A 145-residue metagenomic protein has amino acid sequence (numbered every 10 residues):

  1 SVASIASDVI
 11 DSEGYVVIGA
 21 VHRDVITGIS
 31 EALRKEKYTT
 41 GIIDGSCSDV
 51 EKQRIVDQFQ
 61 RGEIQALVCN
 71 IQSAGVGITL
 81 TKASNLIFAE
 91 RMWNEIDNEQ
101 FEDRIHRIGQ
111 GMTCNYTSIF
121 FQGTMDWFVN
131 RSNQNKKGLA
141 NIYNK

Functional and structural regions predicted by a protein language model:
S1-K35: Conserved helicase/translocase motor-coupling segment
V17-G19, T27-G28, R34-A74: Conserved helicase ATPase core of P-loop NTP-dependent helicases/translocases
G19, C69-N70, F88-E90, I119-F120: Conserved beta-strand segments of the P-loop GTPase G domain that flank and frequently precede/overlap
V25-I29, V76, D97, F128: Phosphate- and divalent-cation-binding pockets in alpha/beta enzyme and binding domains that engage nucleotide-derived
V50-R54, I78, W93-E99: Active-site-adjacent loop/helix micro-motif of nuclease/hydrolase catalytic cores
L67, L86-I87, I105: Short, well-ordered beta-strand core segments
I78-R91, C114-S118: A short beta-strand element within the Helicase C-terminal
W93-K145: A conserved SF2-helicase RecA2
